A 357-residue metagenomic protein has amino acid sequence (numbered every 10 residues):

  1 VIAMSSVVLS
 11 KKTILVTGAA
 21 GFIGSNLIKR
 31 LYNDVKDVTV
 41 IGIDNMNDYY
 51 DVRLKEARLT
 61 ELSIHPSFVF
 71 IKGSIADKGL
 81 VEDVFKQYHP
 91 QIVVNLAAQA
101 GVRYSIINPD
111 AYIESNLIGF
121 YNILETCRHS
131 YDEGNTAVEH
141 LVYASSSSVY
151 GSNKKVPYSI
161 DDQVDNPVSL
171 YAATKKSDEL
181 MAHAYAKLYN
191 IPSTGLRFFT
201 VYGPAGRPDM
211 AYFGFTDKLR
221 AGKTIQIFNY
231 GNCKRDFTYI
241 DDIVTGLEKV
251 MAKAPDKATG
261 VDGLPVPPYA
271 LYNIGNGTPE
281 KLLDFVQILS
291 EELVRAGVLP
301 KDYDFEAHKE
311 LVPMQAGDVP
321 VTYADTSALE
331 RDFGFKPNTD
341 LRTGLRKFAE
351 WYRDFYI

Functional and structural regions predicted by a protein language model:
V1-V201, Q287-I288, V321: N-terminal Rossmann-like NAD(P)+-binding domain of SDR-like oxidoreductases, especially those catalyzing
S6, D34, G73, L219-I357: C-terminal substrate-binding subdomain of Rossmann-fold SDR/epimerase-dehydratase oxidoreductases
A19, G203, R207, D236-Y239: Active-site helix-initiating loop/hinge in glycosyltransferases
Y49, Q99, A205, G222 (+1 more regions): Residues at alpha-helix boundaries and the short loops/turns that link adjacent helices
G79, Q91, R103, D110 (+10 more regions): Residues in well-ordered alpha-helical elements
S147, V201-Y202, P279, A316: Short, internal active-site loops enriched in acidic
K154, L188, F215, A258-D262: Short beta-strand/turn micro-motifs at beta-sheet edges
